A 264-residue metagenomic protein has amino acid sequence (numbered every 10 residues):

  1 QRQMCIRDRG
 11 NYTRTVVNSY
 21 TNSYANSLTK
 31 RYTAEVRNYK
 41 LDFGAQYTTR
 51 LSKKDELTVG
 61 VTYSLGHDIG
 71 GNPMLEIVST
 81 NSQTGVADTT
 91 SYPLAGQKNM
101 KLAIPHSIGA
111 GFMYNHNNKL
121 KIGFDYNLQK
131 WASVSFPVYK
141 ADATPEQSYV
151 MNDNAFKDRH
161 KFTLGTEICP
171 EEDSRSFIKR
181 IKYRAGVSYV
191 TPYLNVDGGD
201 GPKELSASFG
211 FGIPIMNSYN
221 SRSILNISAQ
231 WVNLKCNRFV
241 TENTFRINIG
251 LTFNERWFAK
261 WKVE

Functional and structural regions predicted by a protein language model:
Q1-I6: Short, small-residue-biased leader/transition segments that mark boundaries at the very start of proteins
D8-R14, T49, Y63-I69, H116 (+6 more regions): Transmembrane beta-strands of outer-membrane beta-barrel pores
G10, F43-Y47, A110-Y114, F124 (+3 more regions): Residues on the lipid-exposed face of transmembrane beta-strands in outer-membrane beta-barrel proteins
G10-A25, G71-V78, V134-A143, N195-D200 (+2 more regions): Outer-membrane beta-barrel translocator domains and adjoining extracellular loop/strand segments of Gram-negative
A25-T33, L94-N99, P145-A155, Y193-G199 (+1 more regions): Extracellular loop and loop/strand-boundary signature of outer-membrane beta-barrel proteins
R31-R37, D68-G70, T80, K98 (+1 more regions): Predominantly the C-terminal beta-signal and adjacent terminal strand-loop region of outer-membrane beta-barrel
R37-L41, I104-I108, F156-F162, G201-A207 (+1 more regions): Residues that define the transmembrane beta-barrel architecture of outer-membrane proteins
R50-L57, K119, E171-I181, M216-S223 (+1 more regions): Short loop/turn motifs that connect adjacent beta-strands in outer-membrane beta-barrel proteins
